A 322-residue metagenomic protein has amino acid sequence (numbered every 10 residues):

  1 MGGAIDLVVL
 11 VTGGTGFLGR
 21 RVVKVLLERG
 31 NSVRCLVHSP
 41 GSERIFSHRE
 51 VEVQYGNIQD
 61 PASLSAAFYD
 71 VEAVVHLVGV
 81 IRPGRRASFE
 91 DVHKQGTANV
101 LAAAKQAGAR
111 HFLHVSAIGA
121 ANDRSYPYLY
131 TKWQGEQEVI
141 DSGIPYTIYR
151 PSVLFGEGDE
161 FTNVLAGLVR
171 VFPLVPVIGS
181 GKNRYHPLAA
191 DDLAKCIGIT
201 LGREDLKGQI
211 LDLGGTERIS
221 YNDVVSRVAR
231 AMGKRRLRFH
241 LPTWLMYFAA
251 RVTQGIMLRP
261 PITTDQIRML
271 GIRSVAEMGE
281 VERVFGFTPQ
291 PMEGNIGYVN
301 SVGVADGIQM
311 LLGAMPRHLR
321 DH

Functional and structural regions predicted by a protein language model:
G3, T200-T263, A276-H322: Mid/C-terminal beta-alpha module of Rossmann-like enzyme folds, strongest in SDR-family dehydrogenases/epimerases
D6-R29: N-terminal Rossmann NAD(P)H-binding glycine-rich loop of SDR-like oxidoreductase domains
T12, L36, L77-V78, F112-I118 (+1 more regions): SDR active-site strand-loop-helix element
G19-R20, K94, W133: Residues forming the Rossmann-fold NAD(P)(H) cofactor-binding site
N31-H38: Conserved glycine-rich Rossmann-like NAD(P)H-binding loop of the short-chain dehydrogenase/reductase
G41-N99, A103-Q106, I118-N122: NAD(P)H-binding glycine-rich loop region in Rossmannoid oxidoreductase-like domains and their noncatalytic homologs
D60, G96-N99, H111, Q134-G135 (+1 more regions): Conserved cofactor-binding/catalytic machinery of classical short-chain dehydrogenase/reductase
N122-M232: Oxidoreductase cofactor-interface core, primarily capturing Rossmann-like NAD(P)-dependent enzymes
